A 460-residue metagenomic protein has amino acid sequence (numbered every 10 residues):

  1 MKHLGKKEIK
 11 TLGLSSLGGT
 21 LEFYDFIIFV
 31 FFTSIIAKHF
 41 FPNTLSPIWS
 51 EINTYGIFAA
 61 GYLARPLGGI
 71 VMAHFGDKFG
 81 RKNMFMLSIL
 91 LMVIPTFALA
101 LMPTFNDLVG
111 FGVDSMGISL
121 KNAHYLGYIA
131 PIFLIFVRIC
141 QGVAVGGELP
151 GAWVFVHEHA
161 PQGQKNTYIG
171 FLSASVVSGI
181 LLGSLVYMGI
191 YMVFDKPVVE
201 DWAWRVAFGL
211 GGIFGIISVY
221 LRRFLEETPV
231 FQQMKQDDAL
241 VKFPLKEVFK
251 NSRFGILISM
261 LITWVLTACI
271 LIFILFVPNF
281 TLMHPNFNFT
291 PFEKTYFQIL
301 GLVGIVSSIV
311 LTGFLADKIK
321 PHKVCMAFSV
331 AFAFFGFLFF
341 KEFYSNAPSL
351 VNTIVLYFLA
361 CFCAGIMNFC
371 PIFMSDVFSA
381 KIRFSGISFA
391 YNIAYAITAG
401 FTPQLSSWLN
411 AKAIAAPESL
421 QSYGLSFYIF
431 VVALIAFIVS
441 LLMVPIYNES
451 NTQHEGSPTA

Functional and structural regions predicted by a protein language model:
V30, R253-I305, T398-P403: Extracytoplasmic gate region of multi-pass secondary transporters
T33-L67, L108-V113, N122: Extracellular/periplasmic helix-loop-helix junction of adjacent transmembrane segments in MFS-like secondary
G69-G80, I309-K320: Helix-to-loop junctions at the C-terminal end of transmembrane segments in multipass secondary transporters
K78-I89, K318-V330: Cytoplasmic membrane-interface "Motif A"-like loop-to-helix N-cap segments of 12-TM Major Facilitator Superfamily
L90-G127, A331-N346: C-terminal ends and interior cores of transmembrane alpha-helices in multi-pass membrane transporters/permeases
N166-Y191, F214, S388-T402: Glycine-rich segments within core transmembrane alpha-helices of 12-TM secondary carriers
S218-R223, E342, F373, Y428-A460: Multi-pass alpha-helical transporter architecture, strongest for 12-TM Major Facilitator/SLC carriers used
K323-F369: C-terminal transmembrane helical hairpin of 12-TM major facilitator-type secondary transporters
